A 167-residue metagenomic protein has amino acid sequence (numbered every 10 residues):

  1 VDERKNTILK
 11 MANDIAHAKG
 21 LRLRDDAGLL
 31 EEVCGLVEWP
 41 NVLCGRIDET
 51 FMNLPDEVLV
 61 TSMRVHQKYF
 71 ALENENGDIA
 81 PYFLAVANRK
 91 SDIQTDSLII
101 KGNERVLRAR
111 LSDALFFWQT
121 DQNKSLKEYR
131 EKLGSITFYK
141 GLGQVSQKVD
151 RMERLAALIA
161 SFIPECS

Functional and structural regions predicted by a protein language model:
V1-S167: Amphipathic alpha-helical "coupling" segments that flank catalytic cores
